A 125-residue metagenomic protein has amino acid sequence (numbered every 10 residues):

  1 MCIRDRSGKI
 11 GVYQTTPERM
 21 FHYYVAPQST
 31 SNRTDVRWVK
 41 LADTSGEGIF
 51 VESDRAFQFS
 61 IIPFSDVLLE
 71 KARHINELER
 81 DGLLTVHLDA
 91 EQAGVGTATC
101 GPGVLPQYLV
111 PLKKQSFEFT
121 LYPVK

Functional and structural regions predicted by a protein language model:
R4-K125: Beta-strand/loop-rich accessory regions of lumenal/periplasmic or secreted enzymes, predominantly carbohydrate-active
